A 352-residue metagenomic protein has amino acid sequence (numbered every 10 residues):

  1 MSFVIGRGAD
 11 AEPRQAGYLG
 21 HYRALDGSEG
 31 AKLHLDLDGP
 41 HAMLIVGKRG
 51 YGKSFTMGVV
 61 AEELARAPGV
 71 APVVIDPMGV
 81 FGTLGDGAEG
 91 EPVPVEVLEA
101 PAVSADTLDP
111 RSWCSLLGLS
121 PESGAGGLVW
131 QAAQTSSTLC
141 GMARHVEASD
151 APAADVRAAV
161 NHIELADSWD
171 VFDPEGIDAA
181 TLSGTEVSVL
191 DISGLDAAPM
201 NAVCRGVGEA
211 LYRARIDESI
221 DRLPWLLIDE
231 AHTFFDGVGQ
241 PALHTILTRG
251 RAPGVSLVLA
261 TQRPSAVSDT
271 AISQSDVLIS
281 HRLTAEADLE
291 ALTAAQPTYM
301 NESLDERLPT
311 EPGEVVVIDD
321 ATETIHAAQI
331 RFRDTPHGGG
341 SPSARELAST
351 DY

Functional and structural regions predicted by a protein language model:
M1-G47, V60, I216-R222, H244-T245 (+1 more regions): Basic- and hydrophobic-enriched, low-structure N-terminal and domain-boundary segments that flank ATP-binding catalytic
A24-D26, V59-L64, P77-A252, R307-I325: P-loop NTPase motor domains
M43-L44, V73, V189-D191: Short hydrophobic/aromatic beta-strand immediately N-terminal to the Walker A/P-loop
K53: Conserved lysine of the Walker
T56: Hydrophobic positions on the alpha1 helix immediately C-terminal to the Walker A/P-loop
E62-P72: Post-Walker A helix-loop "phosphate-sensing" segment adjacent to the P-loop in P-loop NTPases
L119, T248-S256, T261-T324: Conserved ATP-driven motor cores of ASCE-family P-loop NTPases powering translocation/secretion/packaging/pilus
P312-Y352: Conserved P-loop NTPase motor module
